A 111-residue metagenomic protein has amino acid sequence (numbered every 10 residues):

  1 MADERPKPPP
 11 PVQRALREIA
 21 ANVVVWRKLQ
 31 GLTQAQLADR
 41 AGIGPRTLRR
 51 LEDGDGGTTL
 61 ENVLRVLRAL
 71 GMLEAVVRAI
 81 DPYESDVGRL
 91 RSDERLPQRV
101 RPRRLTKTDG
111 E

Functional and structural regions predicted by a protein language model:
R5-L29: A short, Lys/Arg-rich alpha-helix, primarily the initiator
A21-Q36, Q98-R104: Short basic helix-loop element that most often maps to the first helix and adjoining turn of HTH DNA-binding modules
V23, Q34, P45, L60-V63: Helix-turn-helix DNA-binding elements, focusing on the entry/boundary residues of the two helices that contact DNA
G31-R49: Short alpha-helical DNA-recognition segment
D55-R68: Short, basic-rich loop-to-helix N-cap that marks the start of a DNA-contacting helix
V77-E111: Short, charged recognition helix plus adjacent turn of helix-turn-helix-like nucleic-acid-binding domains
